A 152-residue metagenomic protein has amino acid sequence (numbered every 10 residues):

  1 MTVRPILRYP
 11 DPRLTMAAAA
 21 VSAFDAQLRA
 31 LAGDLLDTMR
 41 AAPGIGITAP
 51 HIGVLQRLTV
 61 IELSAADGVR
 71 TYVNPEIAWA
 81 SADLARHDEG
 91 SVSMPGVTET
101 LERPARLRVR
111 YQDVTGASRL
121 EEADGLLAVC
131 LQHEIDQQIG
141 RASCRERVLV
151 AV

Functional and structural regions predicted by a protein language model:
M1-R147: Positively charged
